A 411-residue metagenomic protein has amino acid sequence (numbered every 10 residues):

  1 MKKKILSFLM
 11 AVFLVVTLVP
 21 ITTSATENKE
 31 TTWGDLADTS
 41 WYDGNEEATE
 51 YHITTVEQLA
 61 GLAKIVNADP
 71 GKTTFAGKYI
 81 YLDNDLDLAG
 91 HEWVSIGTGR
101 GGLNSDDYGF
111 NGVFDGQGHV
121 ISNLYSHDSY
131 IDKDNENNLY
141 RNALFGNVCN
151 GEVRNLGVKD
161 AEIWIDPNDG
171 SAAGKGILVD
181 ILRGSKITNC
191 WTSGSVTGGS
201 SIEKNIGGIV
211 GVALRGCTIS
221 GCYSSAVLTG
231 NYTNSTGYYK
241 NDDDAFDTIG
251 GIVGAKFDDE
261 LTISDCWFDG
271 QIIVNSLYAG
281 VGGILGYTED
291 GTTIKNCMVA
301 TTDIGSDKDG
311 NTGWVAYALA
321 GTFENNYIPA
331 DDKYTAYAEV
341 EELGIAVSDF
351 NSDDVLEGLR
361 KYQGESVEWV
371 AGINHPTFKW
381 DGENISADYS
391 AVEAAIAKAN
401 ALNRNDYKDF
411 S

Functional and structural regions predicted by a protein language model:
M1-I5: Positively charged n-region of N-terminal signal peptides that target proteins for export
L6-F13: Sec-dependent N-terminal signal peptides
V16-E30: Sec-dependent signal peptide cleavage junction
T26-D409: Surface-exposed repetitive/solenoidal architectures
